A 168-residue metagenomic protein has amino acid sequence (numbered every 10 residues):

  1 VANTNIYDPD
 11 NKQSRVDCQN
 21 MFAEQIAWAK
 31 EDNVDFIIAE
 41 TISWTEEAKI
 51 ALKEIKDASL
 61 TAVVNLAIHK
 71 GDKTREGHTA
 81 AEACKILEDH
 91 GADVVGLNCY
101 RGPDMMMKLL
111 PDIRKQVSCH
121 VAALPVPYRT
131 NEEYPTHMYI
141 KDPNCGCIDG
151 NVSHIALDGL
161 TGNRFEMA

Functional and structural regions predicted by a protein language model:
V1-A168: Domain-level signal for soluble alpha/beta catalytic cores
